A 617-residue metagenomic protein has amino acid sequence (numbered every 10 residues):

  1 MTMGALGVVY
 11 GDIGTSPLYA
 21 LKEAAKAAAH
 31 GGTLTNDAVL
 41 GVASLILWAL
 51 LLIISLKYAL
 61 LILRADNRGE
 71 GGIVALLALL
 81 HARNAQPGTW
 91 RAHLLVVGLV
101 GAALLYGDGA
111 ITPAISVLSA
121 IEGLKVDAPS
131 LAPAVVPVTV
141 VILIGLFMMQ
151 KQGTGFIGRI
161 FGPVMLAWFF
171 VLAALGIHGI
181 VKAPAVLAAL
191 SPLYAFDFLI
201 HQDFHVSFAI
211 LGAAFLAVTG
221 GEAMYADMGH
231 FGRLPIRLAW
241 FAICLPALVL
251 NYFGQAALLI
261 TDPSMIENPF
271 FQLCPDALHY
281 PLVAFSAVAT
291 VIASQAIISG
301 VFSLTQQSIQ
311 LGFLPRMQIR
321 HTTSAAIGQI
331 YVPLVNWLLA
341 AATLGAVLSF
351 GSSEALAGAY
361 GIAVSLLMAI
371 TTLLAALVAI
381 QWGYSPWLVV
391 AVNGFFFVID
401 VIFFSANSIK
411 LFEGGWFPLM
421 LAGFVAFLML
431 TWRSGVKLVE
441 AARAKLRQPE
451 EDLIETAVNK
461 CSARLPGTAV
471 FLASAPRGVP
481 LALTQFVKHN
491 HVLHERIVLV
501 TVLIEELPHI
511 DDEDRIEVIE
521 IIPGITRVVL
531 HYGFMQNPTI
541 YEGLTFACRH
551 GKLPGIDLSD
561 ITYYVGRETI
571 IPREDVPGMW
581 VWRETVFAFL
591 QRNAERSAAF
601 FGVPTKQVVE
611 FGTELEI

Functional and structural regions predicted by a protein language model:
M1-I617: The structured alpha-helical core of multi-pass membrane proteins
